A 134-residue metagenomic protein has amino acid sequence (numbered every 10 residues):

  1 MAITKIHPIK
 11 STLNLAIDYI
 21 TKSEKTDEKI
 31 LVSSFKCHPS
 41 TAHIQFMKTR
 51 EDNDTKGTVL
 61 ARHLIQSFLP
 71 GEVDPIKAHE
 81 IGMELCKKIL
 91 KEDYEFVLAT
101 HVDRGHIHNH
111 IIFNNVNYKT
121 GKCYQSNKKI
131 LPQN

Functional and structural regions predicted by a protein language model:
M1-N134: N-terminal nicking endonuclease/strand-transfer module with a His-rich metal-binding environment and a catalytic Tyr
